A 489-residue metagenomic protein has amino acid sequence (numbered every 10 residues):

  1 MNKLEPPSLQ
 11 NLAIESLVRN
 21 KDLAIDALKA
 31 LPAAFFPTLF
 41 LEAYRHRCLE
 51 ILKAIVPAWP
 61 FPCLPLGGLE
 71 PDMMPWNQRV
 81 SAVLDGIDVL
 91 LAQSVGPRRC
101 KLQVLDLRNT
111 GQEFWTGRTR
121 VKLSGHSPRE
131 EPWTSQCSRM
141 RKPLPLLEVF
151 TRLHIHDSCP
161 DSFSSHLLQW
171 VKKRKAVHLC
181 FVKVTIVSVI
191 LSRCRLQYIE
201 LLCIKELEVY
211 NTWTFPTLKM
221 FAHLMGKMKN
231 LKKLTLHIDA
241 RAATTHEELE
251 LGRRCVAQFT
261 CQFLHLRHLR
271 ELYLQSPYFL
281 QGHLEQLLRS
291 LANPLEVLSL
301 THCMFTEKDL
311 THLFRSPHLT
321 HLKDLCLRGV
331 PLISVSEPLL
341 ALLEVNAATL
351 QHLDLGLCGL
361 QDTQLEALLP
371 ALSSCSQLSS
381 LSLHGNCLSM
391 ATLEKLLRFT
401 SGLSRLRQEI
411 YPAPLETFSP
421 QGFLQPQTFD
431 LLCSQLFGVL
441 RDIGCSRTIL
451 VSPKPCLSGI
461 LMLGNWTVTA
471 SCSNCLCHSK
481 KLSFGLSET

Functional and structural regions predicted by a protein language model:
M1-K205, Y210-F215, H223, A240 (+2 more regions): Cullin-RING E3 adaptor/co-adaptor recruitment helices
V18, D22, F36, F40 (+23 more regions): Short amphipathic alpha-helices and their capping/turn residues within compact interaction modules
R19-L23, A33, C48, E113-W115 (+10 more regions): Short, solvent-exposed loop/turn at the beta-strand->alpha-helix junction within individual leucine-rich repeat
L49-V89, M225-G226, L231-L234, A240-E271 (+3 more regions): Helix-rich alpha-solenoid scaffolding regions
P62-V83, T244, H302, K308 (+3 more regions): Long amphipathic alpha-helical scaffold regions
L64-G67, C100, L105-R108, E148 (+10 more regions): Conserved hydrophobic beta-strand positions in leucine-rich repeat
C194-I199, K219-M228, H246-L266, L284-P294 (+5 more regions): A structural signal for leucine-rich repeat
E206-T212, F221, N230-K233, R241 (+2 more regions): Amphipathic alpha-helical interface segments within eukaryotic helical scaffold and small GTPase-regulatory domains
